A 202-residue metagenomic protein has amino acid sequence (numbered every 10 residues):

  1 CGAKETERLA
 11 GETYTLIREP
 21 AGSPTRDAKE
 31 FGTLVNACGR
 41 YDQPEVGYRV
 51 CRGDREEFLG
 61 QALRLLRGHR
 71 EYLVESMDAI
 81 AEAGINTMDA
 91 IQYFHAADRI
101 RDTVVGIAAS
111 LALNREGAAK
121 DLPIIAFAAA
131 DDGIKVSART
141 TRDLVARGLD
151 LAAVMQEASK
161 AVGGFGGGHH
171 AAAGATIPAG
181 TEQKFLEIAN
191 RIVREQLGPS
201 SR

Functional and structural regions predicted by a protein language model:
G2-V50, L59-G60, R64, Q92-R202: Glycine-rich, acidic loop segments that terminate in or are immediately followed by a histidine
G47-T87: A glycine- and small/hydrophobic-rich beta-loop-beta segment that serves as a flexible "lid/hinge" or phosphate-binding
